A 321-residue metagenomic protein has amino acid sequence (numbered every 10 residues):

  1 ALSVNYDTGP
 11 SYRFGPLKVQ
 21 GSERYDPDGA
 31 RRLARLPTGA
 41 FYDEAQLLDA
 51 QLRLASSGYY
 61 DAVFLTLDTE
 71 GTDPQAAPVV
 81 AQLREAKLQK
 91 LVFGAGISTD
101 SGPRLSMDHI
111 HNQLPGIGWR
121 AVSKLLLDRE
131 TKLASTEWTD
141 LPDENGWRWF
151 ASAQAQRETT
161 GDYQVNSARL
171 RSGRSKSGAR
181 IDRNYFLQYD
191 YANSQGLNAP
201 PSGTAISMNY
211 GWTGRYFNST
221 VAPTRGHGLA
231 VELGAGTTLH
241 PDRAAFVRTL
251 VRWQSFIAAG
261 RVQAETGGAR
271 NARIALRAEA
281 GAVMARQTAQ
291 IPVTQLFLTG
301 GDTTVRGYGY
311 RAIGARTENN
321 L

Functional and structural regions predicted by a protein language model:
A1-N5: Post-signal-peptide, soluble extracytosolic/periplasmic N-terminal scaffold domains of envelope/secretory systems
D7, Q20-A30, R225: Flexible hinge/switch segments at interdomain interfaces of large molecular machines
Y12-P16, F41, D162-Y163, V221 (+1 more regions): Solvent-exposed, non-transmembrane alpha-helical starts
G15-Q20, R32-F41, G94, V122-S123: Second-shell loop/turn segments in exported
R24, D43-A230, V247, T299-G307 (+1 more regions): Gram-negative/organellar outer-membrane beta-barrel architecture
A77, V262-E265, A269-L321: Extracytoplasmic gating/loop element in the C-terminal half of outer-membrane beta-barrel translocons and assembly
R157-T159, A235-L239: A generic structural motif
G228, E232-T237, A244-R286: Transmembrane beta-barrel strand/turn architecture of Gram-negative outer membrane proteins
